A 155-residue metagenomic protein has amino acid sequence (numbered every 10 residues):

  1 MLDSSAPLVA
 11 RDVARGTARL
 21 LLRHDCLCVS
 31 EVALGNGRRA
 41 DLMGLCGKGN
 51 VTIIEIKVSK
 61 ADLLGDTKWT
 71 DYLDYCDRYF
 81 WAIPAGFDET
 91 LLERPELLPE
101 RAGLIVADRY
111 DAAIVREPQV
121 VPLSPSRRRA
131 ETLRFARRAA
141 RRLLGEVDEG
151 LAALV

Functional and structural regions predicted by a protein language model:
M1-D25, N36, L92-V155: Non-catalytic C-terminal interaction segments of nucleic acid-processing enzymes
V13, L27-G35, M43-L45: Catalytic cores of RNA-modifying enzymes
V13, R38, L64-K68: Amphipathic coiled-coil/heptad-repeat helices and related helical stalk/stem segments that mediate oligomerization
L21-R23, C46-G47, L73-Y75: Flexible, charged surface loops at secondary-structure boundaries
E31-A33, E55-D62: Short, flexible loop segments at the rims of nucleotide/cofactor-binding pockets, characterized by
A40-I53: Active-site beta-strand-loop-beta-strand hairpin of nuclease catalytic cores that positions key catalytic residues
V58-A107: Catalytic cores of nucleic-acid endonucleases
